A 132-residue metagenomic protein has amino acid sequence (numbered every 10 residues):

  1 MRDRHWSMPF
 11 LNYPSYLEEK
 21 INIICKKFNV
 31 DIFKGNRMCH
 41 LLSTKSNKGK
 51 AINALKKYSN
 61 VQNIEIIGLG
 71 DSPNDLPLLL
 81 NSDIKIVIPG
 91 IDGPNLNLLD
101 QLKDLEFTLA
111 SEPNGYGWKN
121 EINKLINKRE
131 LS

Functional and structural regions predicted by a protein language model:
M1-I67, S72-N81: Conserved acidic, metal-coordinating active-site core of Asp-based, Mg2+-dependent phosphoryl-transfer enzymes
I86-S132: Asp-based, Mg2+/Mn2+-dependent phosphohydrolase catalytic module
